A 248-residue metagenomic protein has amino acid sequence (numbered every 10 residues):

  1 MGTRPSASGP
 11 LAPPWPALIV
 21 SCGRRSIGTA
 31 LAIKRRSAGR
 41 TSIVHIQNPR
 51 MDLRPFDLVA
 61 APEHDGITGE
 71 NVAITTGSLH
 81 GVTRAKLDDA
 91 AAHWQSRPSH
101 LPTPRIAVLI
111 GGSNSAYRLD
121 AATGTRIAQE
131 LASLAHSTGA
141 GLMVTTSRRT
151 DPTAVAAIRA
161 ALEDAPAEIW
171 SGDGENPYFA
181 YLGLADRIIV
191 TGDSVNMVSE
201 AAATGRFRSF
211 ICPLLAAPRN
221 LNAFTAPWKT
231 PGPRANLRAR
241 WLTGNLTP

Functional and structural regions predicted by a protein language model:
M1-I74, H80: Active-site and donor-binding regions of nucleotide-sugar-utilizing enzymes
Q47-M51, H64-G66, S78-H80, I169-E175 (+2 more regions): Short, acidic/turn-prone active-site loops that include or flank metal/cofactor- and phosphate-binding residues
D52-L53, A116-Y117, T150-V155, A217-N220: Short, charged/polar "capping" segments at the starts of alpha-helices and the immediately preceding loops
L53-D120, T243-T247: A nucleotide-sugar donor-handling region in carbohydrate enzymes
P104, S113-T145, D151: Conserved catalytic-core segment of nucleotide-activated headgroup transferases in glycan assembly
A140-G174: Catalytic donor nucleotide-activated moiety binding site of glycosyltransferases and closely related
Y178-L221: A donor-sugar binding/catalytic signature common to diverse glycosyltransferases and related nucleotide-sugar
A226-P248: Leloir-type glycosyltransferase catalytic cores
